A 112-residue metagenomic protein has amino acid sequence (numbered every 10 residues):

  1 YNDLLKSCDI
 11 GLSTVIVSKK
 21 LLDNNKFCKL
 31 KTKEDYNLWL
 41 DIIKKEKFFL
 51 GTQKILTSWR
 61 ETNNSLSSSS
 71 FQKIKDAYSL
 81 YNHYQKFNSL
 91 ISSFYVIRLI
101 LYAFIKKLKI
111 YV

Functional and structural regions predicted by a protein language model:
Y1-Q72: Conserved nucleotide-sugar donor-binding catalytic segment
D3-L4, I43-K45, A77-L80, K86-N88 (+1 more regions): Short, surface-exposed, polar/charged, turn-prone segments marking secondary-structure boundaries
N37-D41, D76-L80, L99, A103: Alpha-helical elements of Rossmann-like donor-binding domains used by nucleotide-donor carbohydrate transfer enzymes
W59, S68-I91: Catalytic core of nucleotide-sugar-dependent glycosyltransferases
Y84-V112: A transmembrane-helix-recognition feature enriched in membrane-embedded lipid enzymes and envelope glyco-/phospholipid
